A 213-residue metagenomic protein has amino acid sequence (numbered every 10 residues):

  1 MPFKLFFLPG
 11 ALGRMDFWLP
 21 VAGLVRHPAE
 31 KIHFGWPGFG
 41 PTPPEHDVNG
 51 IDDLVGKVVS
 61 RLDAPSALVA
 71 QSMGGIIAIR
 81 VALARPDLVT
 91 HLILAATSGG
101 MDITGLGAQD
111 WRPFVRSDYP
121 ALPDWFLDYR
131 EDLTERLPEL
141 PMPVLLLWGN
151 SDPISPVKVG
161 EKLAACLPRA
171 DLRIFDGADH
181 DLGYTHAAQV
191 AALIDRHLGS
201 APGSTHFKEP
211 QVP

Functional and structural regions predicted by a protein language model:
M1-P43: Conserved HGGG/HGGXW glycine-rich cap/lid loop of the alpha/beta-hydrolase fold
I32-V69, A192: Active-site loop/oxyanion-hole signature of alpha/beta-hydrolase fold enzymes
A70-G74, A78: Gly/Ala-rich beta-loop-alpha elbow adjacent to hydrolase catalytic centers
I79, L83-A84, L88-L122: Flexible "cap/lid" loop of the alpha/beta hydrolase fold
P120-R136: Active-site nucleophile elbow and catalytic-triad environment of alpha/beta-hydrolase enzymes
L140, L146-W148, D152: Short beta-strand/loop motif that positions the catalytic acidic residue of the alpha/beta-hydrolase fold
S151-S155, H180: Acidic catalytic loop of the alpha/beta-hydrolase fold
A178-A191: Catalytic histidine-centered segment of alpha/beta-hydrolase-like enzymes
